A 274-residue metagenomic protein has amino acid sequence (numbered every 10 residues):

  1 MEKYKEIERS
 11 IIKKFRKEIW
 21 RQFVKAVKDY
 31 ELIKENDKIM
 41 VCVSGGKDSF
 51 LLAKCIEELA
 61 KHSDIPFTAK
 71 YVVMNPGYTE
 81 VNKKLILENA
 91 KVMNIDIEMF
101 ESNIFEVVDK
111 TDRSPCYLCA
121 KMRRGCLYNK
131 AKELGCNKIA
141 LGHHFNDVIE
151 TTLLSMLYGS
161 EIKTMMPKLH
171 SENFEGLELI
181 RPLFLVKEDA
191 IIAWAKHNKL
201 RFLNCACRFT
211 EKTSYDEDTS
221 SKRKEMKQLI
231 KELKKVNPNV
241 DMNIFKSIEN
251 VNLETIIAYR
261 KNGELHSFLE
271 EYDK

Functional and structural regions predicted by a protein language model:
M1-V41, K163-K274: ATP/NTP-dependent adenylation/nucleotidyl-transfer catalytic domains that generate, transfer, or process NMP-activated
E2-L154, Y158-I162, M166, H170 (+2 more regions): ATP-dependent adenylation/nucleotidyltransferase module used to activate substrates
